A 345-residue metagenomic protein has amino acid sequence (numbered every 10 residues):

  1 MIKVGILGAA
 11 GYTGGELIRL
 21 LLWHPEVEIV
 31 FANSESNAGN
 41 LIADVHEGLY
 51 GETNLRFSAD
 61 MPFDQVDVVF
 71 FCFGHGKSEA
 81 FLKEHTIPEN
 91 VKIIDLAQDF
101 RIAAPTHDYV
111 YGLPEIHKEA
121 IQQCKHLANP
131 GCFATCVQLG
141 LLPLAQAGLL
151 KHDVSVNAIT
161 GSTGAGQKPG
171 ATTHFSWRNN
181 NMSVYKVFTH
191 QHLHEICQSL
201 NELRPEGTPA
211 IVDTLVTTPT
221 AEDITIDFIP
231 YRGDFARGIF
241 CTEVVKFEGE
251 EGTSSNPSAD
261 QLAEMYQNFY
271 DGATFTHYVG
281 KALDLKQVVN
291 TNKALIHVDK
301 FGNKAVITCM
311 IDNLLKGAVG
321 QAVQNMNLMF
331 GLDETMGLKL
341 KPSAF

Functional and structural regions predicted by a protein language model:
M1-V187, R204-I211, L215-P219, K300-F301 (+1 more regions): N-terminal Rossmann-like NAD(P) cofactor-binding subdomain of oxidoreductases, focused on the glycine-rich
Y12, D108, C132-L139, V187-H194 (+5 more regions): Conserved active-site and cofactor/substrate-binding residues in soluble primary-metabolism enzymes
I18, Q138-A145, L193-C197, A263 (+2 more regions): Predominant activation on well-ordered alpha-helical scaffold segments within soluble catalytic domains
C124, M182, G238-T242, K304-V306: Short, solvent-exposed beta-strand edge segments and adjacent coil->beta transition regions
W177, D234-G238, D299-N303: Short, flexible turn/loop "capping" segments at secondary-structure junctions
Y185-F188, Y231-D234, D284-V288: Short Gly/Pro-enriched turn/cap motifs at secondary-structure boundaries
H190-H277: C-terminal substrate-binding/catalytic lobe of Rossmann-fold NAD(P)-dependent dehydrogenases
V244-F345: C-terminal active-site/capping subdomain that shapes the small-molecule cofactor and substrate pocket of enzyme
